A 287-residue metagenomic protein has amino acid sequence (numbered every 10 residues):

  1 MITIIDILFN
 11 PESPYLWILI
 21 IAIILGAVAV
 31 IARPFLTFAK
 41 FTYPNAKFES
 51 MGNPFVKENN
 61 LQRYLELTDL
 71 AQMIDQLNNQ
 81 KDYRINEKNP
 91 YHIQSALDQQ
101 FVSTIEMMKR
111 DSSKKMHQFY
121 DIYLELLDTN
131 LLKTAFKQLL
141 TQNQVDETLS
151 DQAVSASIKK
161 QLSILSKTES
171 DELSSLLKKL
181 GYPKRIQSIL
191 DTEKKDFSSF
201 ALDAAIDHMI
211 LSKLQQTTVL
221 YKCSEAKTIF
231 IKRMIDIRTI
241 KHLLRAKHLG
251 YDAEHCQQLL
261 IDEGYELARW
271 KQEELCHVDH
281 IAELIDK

Functional and structural regions predicted by a protein language model:
I2-K287: Extended alpha-helical surfaces
